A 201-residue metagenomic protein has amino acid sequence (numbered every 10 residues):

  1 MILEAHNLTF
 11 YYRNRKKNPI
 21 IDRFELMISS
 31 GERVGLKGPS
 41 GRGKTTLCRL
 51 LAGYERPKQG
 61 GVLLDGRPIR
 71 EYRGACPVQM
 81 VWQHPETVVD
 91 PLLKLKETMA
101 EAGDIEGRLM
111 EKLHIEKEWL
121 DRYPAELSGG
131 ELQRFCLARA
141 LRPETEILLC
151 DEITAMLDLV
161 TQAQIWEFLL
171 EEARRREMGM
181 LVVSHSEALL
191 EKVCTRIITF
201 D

Functional and structural regions predicted by a protein language model:
M1-A5, T9-R23: A short, flexible loop at the N-terminus of ABC-type nucleotide-binding domains that lies
K37-P39: The feature captures the beta-strand-to-loop junction immediately N-terminal to the Walker
A52: Helix-to-loop junction immediately C-terminal to a conserved catalytic motif
R67-Q79, L93: ABC ATPase NBD coupling module
H84, P91-E106: Q-loop/switch helix immediately C-terminal to the Walker
Y123-L127, E131: Conserved ABC ATPase signature
L137: Hydrophobic anchor residue at the start of the ABC signature
